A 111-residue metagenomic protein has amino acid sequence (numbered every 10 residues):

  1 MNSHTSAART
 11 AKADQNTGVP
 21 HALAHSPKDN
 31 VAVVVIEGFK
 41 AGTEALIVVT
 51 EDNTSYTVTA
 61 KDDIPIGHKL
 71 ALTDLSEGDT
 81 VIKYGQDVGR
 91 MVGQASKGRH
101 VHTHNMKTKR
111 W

Functional and structural regions predicted by a protein language model:
N2-W111: N-terminal small-residue-enriched
